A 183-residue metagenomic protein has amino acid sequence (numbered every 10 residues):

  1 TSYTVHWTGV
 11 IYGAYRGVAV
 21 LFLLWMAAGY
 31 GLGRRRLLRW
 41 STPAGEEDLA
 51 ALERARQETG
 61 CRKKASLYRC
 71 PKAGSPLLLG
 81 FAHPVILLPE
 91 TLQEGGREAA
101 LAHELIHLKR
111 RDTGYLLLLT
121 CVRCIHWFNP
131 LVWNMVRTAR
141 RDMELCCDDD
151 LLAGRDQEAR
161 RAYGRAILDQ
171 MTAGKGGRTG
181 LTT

Functional and structural regions predicted by a protein language model:
T1-T183: Hydrophobic topogenic segments
